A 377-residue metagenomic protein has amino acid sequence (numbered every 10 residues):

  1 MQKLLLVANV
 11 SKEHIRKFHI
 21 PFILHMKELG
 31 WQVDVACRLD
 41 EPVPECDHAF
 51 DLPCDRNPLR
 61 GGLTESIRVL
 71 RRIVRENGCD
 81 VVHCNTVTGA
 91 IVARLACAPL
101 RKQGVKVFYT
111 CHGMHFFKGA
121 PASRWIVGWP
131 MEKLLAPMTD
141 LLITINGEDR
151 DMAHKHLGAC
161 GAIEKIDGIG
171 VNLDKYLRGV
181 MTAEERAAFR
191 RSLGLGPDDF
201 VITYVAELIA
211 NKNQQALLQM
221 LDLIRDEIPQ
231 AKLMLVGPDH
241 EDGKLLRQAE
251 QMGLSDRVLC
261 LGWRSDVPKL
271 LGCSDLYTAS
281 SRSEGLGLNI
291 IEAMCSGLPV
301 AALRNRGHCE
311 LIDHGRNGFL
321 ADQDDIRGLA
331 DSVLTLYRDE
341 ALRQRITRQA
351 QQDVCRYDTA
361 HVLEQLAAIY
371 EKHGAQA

Functional and structural regions predicted by a protein language model:
R16-P21, F200-L223, H240-G243, R327: A conserved mid-protein helix/loop that constitutes part of the nucleotide-sugar donor-binding site
F50-D51, P137-A183: Donor nucleotide-sugar binding/catalytic pocket of nucleotide-sugar-dependent glycosyltransferases
C84-A90, C111: Short His-centered aromatic/hydrophobic patch
A188-R191, G328, T335, L342-R356 (+1 more regions): A short, well-ordered alpha-helix in the C-terminal region of glycosyltransferases
L246-G262: Nucleotide-activated donor-binding/catalytic signature segment of Leloir-type glycosyltransferases, i.e., the conserved
W263, R282: Aromatic "clamp/platform" in nucleotide-sugar-dependent glycosyltransferases that forms part of the donor/acceptor
P299-A302: Short hydrophobic beta-strand element within catalytic cores of glycosyltransferases and related nucleotide-activated
H314-G315, F319-I326, T335-E340: Conserved acidic donor-binding segment of nucleotide-sugar-dependent glycosyltransferases
